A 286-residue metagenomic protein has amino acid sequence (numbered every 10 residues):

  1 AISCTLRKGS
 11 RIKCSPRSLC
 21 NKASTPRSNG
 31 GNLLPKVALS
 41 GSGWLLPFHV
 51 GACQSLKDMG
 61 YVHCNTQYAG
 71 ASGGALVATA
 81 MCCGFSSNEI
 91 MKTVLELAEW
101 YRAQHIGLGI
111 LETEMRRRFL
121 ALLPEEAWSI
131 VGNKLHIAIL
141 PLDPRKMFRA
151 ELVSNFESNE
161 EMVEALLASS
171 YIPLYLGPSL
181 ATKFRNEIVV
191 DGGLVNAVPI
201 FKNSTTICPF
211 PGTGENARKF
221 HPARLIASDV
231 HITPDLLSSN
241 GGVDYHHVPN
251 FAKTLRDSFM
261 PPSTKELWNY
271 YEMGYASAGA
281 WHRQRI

Functional and structural regions predicted by a protein language model:
A1-S3: Boundary at the C-terminal end of the N-terminal hydrophobic targeting segment
T5-A69, T79-I286: Patatin-like phospholipase
G70, G74: Gly/Ala-rich beta-loop-alpha elbow adjacent to hydrolase catalytic centers
